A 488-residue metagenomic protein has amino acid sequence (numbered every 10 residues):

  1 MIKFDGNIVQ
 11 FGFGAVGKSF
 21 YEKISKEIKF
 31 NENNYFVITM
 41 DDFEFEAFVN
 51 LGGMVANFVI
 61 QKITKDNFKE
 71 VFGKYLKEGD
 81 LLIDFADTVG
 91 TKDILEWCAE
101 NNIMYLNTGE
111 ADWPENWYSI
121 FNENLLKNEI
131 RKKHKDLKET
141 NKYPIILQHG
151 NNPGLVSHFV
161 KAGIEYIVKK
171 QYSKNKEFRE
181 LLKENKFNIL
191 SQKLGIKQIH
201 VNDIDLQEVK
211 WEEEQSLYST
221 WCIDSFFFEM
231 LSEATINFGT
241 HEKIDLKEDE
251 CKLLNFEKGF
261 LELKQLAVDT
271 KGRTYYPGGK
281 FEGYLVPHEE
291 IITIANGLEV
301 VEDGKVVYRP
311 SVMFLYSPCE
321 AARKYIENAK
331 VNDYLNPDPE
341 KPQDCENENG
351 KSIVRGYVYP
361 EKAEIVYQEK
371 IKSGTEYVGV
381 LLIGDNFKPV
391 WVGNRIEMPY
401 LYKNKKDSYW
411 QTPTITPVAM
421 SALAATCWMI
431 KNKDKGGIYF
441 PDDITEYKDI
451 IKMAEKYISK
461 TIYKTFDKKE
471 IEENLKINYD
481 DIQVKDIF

Functional and structural regions predicted by a protein language model:
F13-G14: Glycine-rich Rossmann-fold phosphate-binding loop(s) that bind the pyrophosphate of adenine dinucleotide cofactors
G17-K18: N-terminal Rossmann-fold NAD(P) dinucleotide-binding loop
N31-V49: NAD(P)-binding Rossmann-fold cofactor-contacting core
G52-K65: Rossmann-fold cofactor-recognition segment
D66-K77: Short amphipathic alpha-helix with an adjacent loop that forms part of the alpha/beta core around
V89-E100, T108-N141: Rossmann-fold NAD(P)-binding glycine/threonine-rich loop
L126-L194, T426: Adenosine-phosphate binding glycine-rich loop
Y166-F488: C-terminal catalytic/substrate-binding lobe primarily of soluble NAD(P)-dependent oxidoreductases
